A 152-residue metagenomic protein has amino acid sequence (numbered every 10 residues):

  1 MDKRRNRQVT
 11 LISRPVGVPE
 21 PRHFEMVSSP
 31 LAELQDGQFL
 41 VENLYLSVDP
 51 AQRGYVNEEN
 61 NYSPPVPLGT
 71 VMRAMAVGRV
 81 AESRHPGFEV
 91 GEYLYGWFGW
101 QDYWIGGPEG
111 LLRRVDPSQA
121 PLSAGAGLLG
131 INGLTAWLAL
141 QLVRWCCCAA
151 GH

Functional and structural regions predicted by a protein language model:
D2-V9: Short structural boundary motif marking the start of a folded domain
Q8, N43, A136: Terminal peptide-recognition signature
P15-R22, P50-A51: Short N-terminal binding/cap micro-motifs at the start of the first secondary-structure element
P19-P30, E59: Short glycine/threonine/proline-enriched tight-turn/helix- or strand-capping micro-motif at secondary-structure
S28-A32, I105-G107: Generic structural detector for well-ordered beta-strands
L31-V48, V56-W100: Glycine-rich beta-strand-centered segment in the early N-terminal region that forms part of a ligand/cofactor-binding
A74-R79, G87-H152: NAD(P)H dinucleotide-binding glycine-rich loop of Rossmann-like/cofactor-binding domains, especially the beta1-alpha1
